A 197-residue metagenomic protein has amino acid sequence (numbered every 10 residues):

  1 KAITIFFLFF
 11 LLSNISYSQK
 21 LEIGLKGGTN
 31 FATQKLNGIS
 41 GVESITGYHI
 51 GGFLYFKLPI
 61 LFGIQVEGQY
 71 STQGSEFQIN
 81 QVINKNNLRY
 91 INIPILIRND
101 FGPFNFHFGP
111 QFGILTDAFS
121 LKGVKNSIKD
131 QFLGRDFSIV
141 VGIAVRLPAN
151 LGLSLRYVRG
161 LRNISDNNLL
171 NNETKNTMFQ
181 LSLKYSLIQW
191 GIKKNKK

Functional and structural regions predicted by a protein language model:
K1-K26, L183: Bacterial Sec-dependent N-terminal signal peptides
Q19-L21, V42-Y48, N87-I91, G102 (+2 more regions): Residues that define the transmembrane beta-barrel architecture of outer-membrane proteins
L21, L61-I64, P103-F106, A149-L155 (+1 more regions): Repeated loop/turn-to-beta-strand initiation elements of outer-membrane beta-barrel proteins
L25-T29, Y48-F56, G68-Y70, I93-N99 (+4 more regions): Residues on the lipid-exposed face of transmembrane beta-strands in outer-membrane beta-barrel proteins
N30, V145, K175-K197: Outer-membrane beta-barrel "beta-signal"
T33-V42, T72-R89, T116-R135, N163-K175: Flexible, solvent-exposed loop segments that connect beta-strands
G41-I83: Glycine- and aromatic-enriched membrane insertion/assembly motifs of diderm outer-membrane and organelle channel
F77-F108: Helix-adjacent hinge/juxtasegments
